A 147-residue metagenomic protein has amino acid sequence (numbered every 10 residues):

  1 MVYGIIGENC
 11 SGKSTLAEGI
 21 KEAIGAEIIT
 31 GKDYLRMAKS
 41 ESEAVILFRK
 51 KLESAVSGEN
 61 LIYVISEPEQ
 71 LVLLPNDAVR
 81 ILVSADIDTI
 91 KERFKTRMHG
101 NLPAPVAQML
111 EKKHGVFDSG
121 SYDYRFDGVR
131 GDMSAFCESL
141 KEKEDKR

Functional and structural regions predicted by a protein language model:
M1-V2: Pre-Walker A (Motif I) flank of P-loop NTPase domains
I5: Hydrophobic anchor at the beta1->P-loop junction of P-loop NTPases
N9: The conserved Walker
S14: Walker A/P-loop
A17-S57: Conserved substrate/cofactor phosphate-moiety recognition/catalytic segment in nucleotide-dependent phosphotransferases
S57-Y63: Loop/turn-to-beta-strand initiation segments
N76-T96: Conserved phosphate-donor/acceptor-positioning beta-strand/loop module used by diverse small-molecule
H99-R147: Small-molecule kinase domains that catalyze NTP-dependent phosphoryl transfer to phosphate-bearing small molecules
